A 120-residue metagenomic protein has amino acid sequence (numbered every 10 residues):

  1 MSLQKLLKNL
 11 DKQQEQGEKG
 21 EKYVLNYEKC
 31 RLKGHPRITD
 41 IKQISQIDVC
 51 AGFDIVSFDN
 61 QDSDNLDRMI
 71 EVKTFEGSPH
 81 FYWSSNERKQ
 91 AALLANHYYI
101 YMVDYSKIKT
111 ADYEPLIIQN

Functional and structural regions predicted by a protein language model:
M1-S2: Defense-system signaling and execution modules centered on TIR/cGAS-STING-like, death/scaffold domains and their
K5-D40: Acidic-basic catalytic patches of nuclease active cores, encompassing PD-(D/E)XK and other metal-cofactor nuclease
V24, E28, I55-S57, R68-T74: Conserved catalytic cores of phosphodiester-cleaving nucleases, focusing on short active-site segments
K29-F58: A short acidic/basic microdomain associated with nuclease active sites
G34-R37, N60-L66, I108-A111: Short, solvent-exposed loop/turn segments that connect beta-strands within catalytic domains and beta-strand-rich
I47-A51, Q61-D64, A92-N96: A structural signal for short secondary-structure junctions
F58-N60, V103: A generic structural motif
R68, V72-Q119: Catalytic cores of nucleic-acid endonucleases
